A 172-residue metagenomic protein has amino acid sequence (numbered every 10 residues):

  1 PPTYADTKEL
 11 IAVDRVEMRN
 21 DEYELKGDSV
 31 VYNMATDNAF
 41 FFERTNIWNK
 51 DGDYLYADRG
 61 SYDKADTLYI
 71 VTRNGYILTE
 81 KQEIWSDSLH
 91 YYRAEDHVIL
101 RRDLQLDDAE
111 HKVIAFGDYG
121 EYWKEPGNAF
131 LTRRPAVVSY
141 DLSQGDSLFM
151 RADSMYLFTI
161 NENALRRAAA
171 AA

Functional and structural regions predicted by a protein language model:
P1-A172: Structural signature for solvent-exposed beta-strand/loop edge elements and short helix-capping sites, enriched
